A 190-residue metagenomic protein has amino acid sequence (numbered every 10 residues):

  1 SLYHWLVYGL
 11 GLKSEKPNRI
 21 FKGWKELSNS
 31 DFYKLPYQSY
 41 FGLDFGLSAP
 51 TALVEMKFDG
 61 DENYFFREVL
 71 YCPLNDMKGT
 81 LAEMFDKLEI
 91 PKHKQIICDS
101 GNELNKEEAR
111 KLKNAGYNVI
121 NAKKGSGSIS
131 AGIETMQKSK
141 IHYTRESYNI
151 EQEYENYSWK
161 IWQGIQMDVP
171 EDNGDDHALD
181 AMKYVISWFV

Functional and structural regions predicted by a protein language model:
S1-L43: ATPase catalytic-site recognition across NTP-hydrolyzing enzymes
G9, D44, L53, I96 (+2 more regions): A residue-level signal for conserved active-site and pocket-lining positions in enzyme catalytic cores
S14, L47-S48, E103-L104: Short, solvent-exposed loop/turn segments at secondary-structure junctions
I20-G23, D31, T51-E55, R67: A short secondary-structure junction signal
K34-F58: Gly/Thr-rich phosphate-binding beta-strand-loop-beta motif of the actin/hexokinase/Hsp70
V54, G60-N173: Mg2+-dependent endonuclease catalytic cores in nucleic-acid-processing enzymes, primarily RNase H-like
K57, S158, V185-F189: Generic structural signal for hydrophobic core residues of well-folded globular domains
P170-V190: Acidic, Mg2+-coordinating catalytic module of metal-dependent nucleases/exonucleases that use a two-metal-ion mechanism
